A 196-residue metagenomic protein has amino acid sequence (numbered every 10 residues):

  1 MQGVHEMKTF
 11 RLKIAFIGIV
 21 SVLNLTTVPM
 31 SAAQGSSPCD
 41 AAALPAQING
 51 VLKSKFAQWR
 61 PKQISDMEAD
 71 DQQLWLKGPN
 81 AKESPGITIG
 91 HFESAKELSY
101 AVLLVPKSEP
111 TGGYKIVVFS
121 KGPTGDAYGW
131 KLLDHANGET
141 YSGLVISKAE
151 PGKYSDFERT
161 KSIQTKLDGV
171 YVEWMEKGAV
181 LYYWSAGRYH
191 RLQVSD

Functional and structural regions predicted by a protein language model:
H5-G18: Bacterial N-terminal signal peptides that target proteins for export
G18-V22, T26-K62, G125-D196: Acidic, small-residue rich beta-repeat scaffolds with periodic aromatic anchors
Q34-Y100: Flexible low-complexity loop/turn motifs enriched in small/helix-breaking residues
K77-G78, V105-P110, Y171-V172: Short consensus segments that form the blades of beta-propeller domains, in both extracellular/periplasmic
I87, S94-L104, I163-Y171: Acidic/hydrophobic-patterned starts of short beta strands in beta-sheet-rich repeat architectures
F92, V105-K107, K121-T124: Solvent-exposed coil/turn segments that connect beta secondary-structure elements in extracytoplasmic/periplasmic
L103-L104, G113-K121, L132: "Short basic amphipathic alpha-helical interaction patches in structured regions
E109-F119, G178-L181: Structural motif
